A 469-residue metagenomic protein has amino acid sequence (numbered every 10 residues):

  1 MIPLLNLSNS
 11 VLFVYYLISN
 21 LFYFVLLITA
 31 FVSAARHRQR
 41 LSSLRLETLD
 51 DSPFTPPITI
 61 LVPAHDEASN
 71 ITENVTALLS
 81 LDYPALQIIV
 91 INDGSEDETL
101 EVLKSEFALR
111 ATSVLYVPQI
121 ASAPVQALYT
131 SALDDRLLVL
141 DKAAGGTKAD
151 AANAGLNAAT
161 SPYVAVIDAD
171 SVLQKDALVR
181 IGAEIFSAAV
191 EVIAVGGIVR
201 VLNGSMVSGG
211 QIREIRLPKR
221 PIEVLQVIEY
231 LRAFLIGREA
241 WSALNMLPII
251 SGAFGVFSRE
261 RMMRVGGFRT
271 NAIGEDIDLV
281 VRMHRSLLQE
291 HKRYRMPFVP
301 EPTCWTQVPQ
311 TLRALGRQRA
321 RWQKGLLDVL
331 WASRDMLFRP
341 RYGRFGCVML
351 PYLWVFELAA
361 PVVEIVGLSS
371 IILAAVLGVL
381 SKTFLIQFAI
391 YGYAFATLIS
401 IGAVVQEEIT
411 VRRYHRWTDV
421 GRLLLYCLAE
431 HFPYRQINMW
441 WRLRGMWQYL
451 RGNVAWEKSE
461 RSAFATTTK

Functional and structural regions predicted by a protein language model:
M1-F54, R238, G367-L373, S400-Q406 (+3 more regions): N-terminal membrane-anchoring/stem segments of glycan-assembly enzymes
L27-A85, E101-K104: N-terminal signal-anchor transmembrane helix
P56-T59, Q87, M263, D278: Cell-envelope/extracellular polymer assembly enzymes that use nucleotide-activated donors
T72, D97-S105, Q126-A127, D176: Acidic helix N-cap motif at the loop->helix transition within catalytic regions of sugar-transfer enzymes
N92-T112, A144: A conserved acidic beta->alpha catalytic loop
T112-N153, N157, K175-A272, R285-L287 (+3 more regions): Long helical/loop segments within the catalytic core of UDP-sugar-dependent glycosyltransferases, especially the large
V164: Short aromatic/hydrophobic "clamp" motif used to bind/position activated sugar donors
Y352-L450: Membrane-embedded multi-pass helical conduit in multi-pass membrane proteins, especially envelope-biosynthetic
